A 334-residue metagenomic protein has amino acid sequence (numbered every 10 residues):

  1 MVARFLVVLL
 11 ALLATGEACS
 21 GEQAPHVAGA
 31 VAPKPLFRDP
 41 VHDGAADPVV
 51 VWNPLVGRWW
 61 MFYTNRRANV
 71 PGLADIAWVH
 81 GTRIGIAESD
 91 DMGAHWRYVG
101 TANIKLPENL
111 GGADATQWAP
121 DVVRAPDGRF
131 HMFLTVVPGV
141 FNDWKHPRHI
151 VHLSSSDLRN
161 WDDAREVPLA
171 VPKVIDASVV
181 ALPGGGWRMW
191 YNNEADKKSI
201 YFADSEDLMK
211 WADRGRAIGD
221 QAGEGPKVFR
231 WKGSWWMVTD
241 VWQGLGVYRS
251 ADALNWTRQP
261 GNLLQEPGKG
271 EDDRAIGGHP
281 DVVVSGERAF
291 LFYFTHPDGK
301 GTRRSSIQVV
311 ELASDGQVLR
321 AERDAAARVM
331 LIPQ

Functional and structural regions predicted by a protein language model:
M1-V2: N-terminal secretory signal peptides that target proteins for export/translocation
F5-A14: Bacterial N-terminal signal peptides
C19-Q334: Carbohydrate-active catalytic/glycan-binding domains of CAZyme proteins, especially the secreted or lumenal ectodomains
